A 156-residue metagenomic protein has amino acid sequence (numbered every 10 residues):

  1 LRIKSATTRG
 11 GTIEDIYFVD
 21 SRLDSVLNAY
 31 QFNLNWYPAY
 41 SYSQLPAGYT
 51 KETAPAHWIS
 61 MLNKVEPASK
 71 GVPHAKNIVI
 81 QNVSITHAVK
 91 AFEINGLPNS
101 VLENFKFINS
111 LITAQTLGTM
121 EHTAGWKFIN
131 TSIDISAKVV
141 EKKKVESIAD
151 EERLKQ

Functional and structural regions predicted by a protein language model:
L1-Q156: Extracellular/periplasmic carbohydrate-active domains that bind, remodel, or depolymerize complex polysaccharides
